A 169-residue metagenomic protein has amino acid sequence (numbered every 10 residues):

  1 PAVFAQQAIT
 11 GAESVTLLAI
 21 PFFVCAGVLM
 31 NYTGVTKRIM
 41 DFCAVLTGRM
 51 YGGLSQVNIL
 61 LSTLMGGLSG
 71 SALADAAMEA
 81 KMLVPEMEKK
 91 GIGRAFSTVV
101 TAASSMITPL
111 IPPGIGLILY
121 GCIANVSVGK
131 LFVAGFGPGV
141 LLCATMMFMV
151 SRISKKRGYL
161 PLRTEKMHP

Functional and structural regions predicted by a protein language model:
P1-P169: Alpha-helical transmembrane segments of multi-pass membrane transport proteins
